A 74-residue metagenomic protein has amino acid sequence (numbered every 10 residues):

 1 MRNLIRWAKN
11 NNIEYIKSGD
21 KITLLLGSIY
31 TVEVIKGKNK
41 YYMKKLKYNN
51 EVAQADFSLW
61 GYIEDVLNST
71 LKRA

Functional and structural regions predicted by a protein language model:
M1-L25, L46-E64, L71: Negatively charged, low-complexity tracts enriched in Asp/Glu with abundant Ser/Thr
S28-N39, M43: A short, structured beta-strand/loop element
V32-V34, V52, V66: Extended aliphatic helical segments
